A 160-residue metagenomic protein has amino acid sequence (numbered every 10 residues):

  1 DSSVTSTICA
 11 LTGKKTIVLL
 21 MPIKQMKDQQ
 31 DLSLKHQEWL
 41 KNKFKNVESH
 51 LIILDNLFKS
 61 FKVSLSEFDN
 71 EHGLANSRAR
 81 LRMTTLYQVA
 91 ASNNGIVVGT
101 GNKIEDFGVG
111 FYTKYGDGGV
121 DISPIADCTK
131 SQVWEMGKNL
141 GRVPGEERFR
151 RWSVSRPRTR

Functional and structural regions predicted by a protein language model:
D1-F111, G137: ATP-dependent adenylation/nucleotidyltransferase module used to activate substrates
I96-R160: Catalytic subdomain that performs nucleotidyl-dependent activation
